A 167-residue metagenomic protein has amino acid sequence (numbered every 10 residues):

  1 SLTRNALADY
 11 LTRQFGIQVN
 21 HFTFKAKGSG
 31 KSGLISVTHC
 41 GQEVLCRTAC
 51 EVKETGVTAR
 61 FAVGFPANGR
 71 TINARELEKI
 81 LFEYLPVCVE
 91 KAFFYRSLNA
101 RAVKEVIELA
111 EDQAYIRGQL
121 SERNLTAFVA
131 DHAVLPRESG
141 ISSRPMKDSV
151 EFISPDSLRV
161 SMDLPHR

Functional and structural regions predicted by a protein language model:
S1-A127, D131-R137, S142-R144, S149: N-terminal accessory targeting/assembly segments
P155-S157: Extended mid-to-C-terminal alpha-helical interaction segments
V160-M162: Generic detection of short hydrophobic beta-strand segments and adjacent strand-loop junctions
H166-R167: Glycine-rich phosphate-binding P-loop
